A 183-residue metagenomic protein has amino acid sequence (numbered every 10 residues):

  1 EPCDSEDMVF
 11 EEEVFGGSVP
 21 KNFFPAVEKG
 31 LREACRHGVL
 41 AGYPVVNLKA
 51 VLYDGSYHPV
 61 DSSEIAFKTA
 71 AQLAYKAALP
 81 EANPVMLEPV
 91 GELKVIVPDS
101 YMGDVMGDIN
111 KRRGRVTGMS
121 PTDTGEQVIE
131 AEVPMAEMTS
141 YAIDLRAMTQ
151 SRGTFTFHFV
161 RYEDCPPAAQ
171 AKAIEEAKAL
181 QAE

Functional and structural regions predicted by a protein language model:
E1-E183: Accessory interaction regions appended to the cores of large information-processing enzymes
